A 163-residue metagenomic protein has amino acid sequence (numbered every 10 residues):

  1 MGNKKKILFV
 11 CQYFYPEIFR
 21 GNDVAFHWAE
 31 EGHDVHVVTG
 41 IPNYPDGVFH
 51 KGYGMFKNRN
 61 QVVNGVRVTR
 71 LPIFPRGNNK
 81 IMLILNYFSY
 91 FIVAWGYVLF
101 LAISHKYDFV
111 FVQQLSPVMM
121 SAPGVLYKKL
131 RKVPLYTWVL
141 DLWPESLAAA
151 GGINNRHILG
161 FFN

Functional and structural regions predicted by a protein language model:
M1-N64: N-terminal subdomain of nucleotide-sugar transferases
K6, D108-F109: Structural motif
Q12, P75-M82, H105, R131-N163: Acceptor-binding helix/loop patch of EC 2.4 sugar-transfer enzymes, predominantly nucleotide-sugar-dependent
I18, I84-V98, F109-V133, T137-L140 (+1 more regions): An aromatic- and histidine-rich active-site surface loop
N22-F26, G124-V125, N163: Short amphipathic alpha-helical segments and helix-helix/interface helices
D34, R67, P134: Residue-level detector of anion-binding/catalytic polar loops
T39-A102: A conserved catalytic-core segment of Leloir-type glycosyltransferases
